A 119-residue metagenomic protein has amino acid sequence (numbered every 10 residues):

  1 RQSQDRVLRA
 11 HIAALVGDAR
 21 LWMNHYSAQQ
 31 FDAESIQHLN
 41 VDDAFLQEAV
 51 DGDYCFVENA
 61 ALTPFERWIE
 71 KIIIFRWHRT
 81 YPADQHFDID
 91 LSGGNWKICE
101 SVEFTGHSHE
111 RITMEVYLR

Functional and structural regions predicted by a protein language model:
R1-R119: Enzymes that bind and transform nitrogen-containing heteroaromatic metabolites
